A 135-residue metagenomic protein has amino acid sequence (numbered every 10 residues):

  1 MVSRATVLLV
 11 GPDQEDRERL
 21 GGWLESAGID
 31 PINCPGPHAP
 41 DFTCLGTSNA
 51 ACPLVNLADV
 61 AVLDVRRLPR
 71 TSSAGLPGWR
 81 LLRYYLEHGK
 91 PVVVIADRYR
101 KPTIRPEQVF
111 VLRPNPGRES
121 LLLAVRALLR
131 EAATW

Functional and structural regions predicted by a protein language model:
M1-R4, E87: Short, flexible coil/linker segments at domain boundaries that flank nucleotide/cofactor-interacting
R4-Q14, L20-L24: Conserved acidic segment of CheY-like receiver
V10-G11, C34, A61: Conserved sequence signature across two-component system core domains
D13-R17, P37-A39, V65-S72, Y99-K101 (+1 more regions): Short acidic, S/G/P-rich loop/turn micro-motifs used as interaction or catalytic elements
L24-E25, Y85: Hydrophobic alpha-helical packing residues
G28-C44: Short hydrophobic/Thr-rich beta-strand motif most characteristic of the beta2 strand and flanking loop of CheY-like
P35-P37, H88-W135: Output/docking surface of receiver
D41-H88: Conserved phosphotransfer microenvironments
